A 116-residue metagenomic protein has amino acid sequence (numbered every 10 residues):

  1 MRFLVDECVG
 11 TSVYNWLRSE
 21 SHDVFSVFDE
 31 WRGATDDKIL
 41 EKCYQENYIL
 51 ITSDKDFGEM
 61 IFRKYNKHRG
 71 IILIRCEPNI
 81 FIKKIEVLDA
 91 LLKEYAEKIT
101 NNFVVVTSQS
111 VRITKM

Functional and structural regions predicted by a protein language model:
M1-R2, M116: Absolute protein N-terminus
R2-Y48: N-terminal first-folded block
Y14-N15, D36, M60-F62, K83 (+1 more regions): Short glycine-/acidic-enriched loop or helix-start segments at secondary-structure transitions that form or flank
E20-D23, E59-F62, E94, T100: Solvent-exposed interaction patches of small proteins and small membrane subunits
F25, I51, I72-I74, V104: Hydrophobic/aromatic beta-strand patches that form the interior of the parallel beta-sheet core in alpha/beta enzyme
Y44-I61: Acidic, metal-binding active-site segment of PIN/NYN-like and related structure-specific nucleases
E59-I82: Nuclease catalytic cores that cleave nucleic-acid phosphodiester bonds, predominantly acidic two-metal-ion
I74-R112: C-terminal structural segments of small proteins and small subunits
